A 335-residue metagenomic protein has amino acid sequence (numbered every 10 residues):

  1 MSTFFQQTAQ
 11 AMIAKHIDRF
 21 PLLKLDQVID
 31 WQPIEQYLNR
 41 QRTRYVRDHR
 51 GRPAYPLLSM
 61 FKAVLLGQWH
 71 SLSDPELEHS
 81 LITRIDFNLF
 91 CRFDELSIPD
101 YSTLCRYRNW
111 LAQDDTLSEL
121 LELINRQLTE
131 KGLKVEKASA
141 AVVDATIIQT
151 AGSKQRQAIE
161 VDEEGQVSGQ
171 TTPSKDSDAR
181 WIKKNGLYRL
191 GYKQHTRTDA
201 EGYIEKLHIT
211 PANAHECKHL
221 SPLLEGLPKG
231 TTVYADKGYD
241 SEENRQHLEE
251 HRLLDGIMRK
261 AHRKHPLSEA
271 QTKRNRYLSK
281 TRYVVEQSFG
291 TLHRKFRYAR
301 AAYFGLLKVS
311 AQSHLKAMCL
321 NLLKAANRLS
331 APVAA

Functional and structural regions predicted by a protein language model:
M1-I34, N39-R40, A331-A335: Charged, often Cys/His-bearing segments associated with DNA-binding zinc-finger transcription factors
L23-L65, W69: Basic, short loop/linker segments at the boundary and entry of helix-turn-helix/winged-helix-like folds
G51-Y55, Y234-E243, H262-R263: Acidic, metal-coordinating catalytic cores used for nucleic-acid/nucleotide bond scission and strand-transfer chemistry
R52-L117: Short, positively charged, Gly/Tyr-enriched micro-motifs that form contact patches at catalytic or ligand/partner
H79-I82, P99-H251: Polybasic low-complexity intrinsically disordered regions
K218, E243, K264-Q271: Short, charged, surface-exposed secondary-structure boundary motifs
H251-R252, K273-A335: Basic, amphipathic alpha-helical segments enriched in Lys/Arg and hydrophobic/aromatic residues
H251-R259: Short hydrophobic/aromatic-enriched beta-strand-loop microsegments
